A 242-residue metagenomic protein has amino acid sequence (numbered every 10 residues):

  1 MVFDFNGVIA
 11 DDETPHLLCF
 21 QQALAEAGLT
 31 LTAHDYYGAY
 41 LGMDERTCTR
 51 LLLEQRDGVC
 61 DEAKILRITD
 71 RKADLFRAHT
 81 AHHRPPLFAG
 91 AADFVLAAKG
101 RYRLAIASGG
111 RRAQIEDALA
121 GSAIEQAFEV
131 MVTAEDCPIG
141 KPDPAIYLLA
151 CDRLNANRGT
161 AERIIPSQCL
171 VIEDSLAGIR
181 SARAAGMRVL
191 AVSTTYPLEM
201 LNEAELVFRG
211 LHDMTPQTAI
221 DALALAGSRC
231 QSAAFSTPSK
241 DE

Functional and structural regions predicted by a protein language model:
M1-G38, N202: Active-site neighborhood of HAD-like aspartate-dependent phosphohydrolases
I9, L87, L104-A107, I139 (+1 more regions): Conserved SAM-binding loop
P15, Y40, D44, P86-G90 (+4 more regions): Short beta->alpha linker loops
L17, Q21, E45-R50, A73 (+2 more regions): An amphipathic alpha-helix signature
C19, C48, G90, Q114-D117 (+1 more regions): Phosphate- and divalent-cation-binding pockets in alpha/beta enzyme and binding domains that engage nucleotide-derived
L41-T80: A metal-dependent, Asp-based hydrolase signature
A78-I106, R112, E116: Short, acidic loop-to-helix structural element flanking the phosphoryl-transfer center in phosphate-processing enzymes
L96, R112, E116-E242: Asp-based, Mg2+/Mn2+-dependent phosphohydrolase catalytic module
